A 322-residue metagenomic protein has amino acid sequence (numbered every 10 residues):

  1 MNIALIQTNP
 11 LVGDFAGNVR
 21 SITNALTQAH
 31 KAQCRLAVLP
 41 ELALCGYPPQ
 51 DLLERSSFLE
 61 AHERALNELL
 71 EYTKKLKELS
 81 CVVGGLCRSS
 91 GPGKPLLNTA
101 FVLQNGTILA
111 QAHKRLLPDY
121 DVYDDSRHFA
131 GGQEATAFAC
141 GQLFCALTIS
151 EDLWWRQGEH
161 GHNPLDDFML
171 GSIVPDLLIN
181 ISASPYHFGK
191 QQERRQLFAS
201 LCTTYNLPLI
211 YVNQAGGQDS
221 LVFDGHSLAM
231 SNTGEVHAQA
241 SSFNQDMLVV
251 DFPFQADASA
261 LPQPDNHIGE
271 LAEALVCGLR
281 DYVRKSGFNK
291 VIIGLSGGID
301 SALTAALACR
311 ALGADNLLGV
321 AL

Functional and structural regions predicted by a protein language model:
M1-G294, A302-A321: Enzyme catalytic cores with a strong preference for nitrogen-chemistry domains
